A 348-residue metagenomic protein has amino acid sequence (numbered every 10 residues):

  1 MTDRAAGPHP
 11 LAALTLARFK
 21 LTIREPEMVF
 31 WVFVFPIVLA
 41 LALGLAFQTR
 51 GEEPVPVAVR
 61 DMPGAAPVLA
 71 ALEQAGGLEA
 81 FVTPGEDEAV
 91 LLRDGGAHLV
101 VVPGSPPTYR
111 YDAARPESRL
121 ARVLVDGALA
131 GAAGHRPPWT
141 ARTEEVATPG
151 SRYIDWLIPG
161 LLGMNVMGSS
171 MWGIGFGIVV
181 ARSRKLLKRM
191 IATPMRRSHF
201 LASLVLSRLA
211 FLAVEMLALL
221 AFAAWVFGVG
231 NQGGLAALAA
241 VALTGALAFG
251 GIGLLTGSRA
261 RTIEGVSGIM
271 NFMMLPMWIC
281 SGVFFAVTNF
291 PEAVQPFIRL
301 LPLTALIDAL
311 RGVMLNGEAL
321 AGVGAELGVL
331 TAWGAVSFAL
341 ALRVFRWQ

Functional and structural regions predicted by a protein language model:
M1-I154, G322-A325: Extracytoplasmic/periplasmic domains immediately adjacent to an N-terminal transmembrane anchor in multi-pass membrane
P8, A12, L16-I23, M277 (+4 more regions): Membrane-interacting alpha-helical segments
V34-I37, L41-E53, R259-L300, T304: Transmembrane helix segments
V38-L39, P149-W225, M277: Hydrophobic alpha-helical transmembrane segments of multi-pass membrane transport proteins
L43-G51, G175, V180, A223-N231 (+4 more regions): Short helix-capping/hinge motifs at transmembrane helix termini and TM-loop junctions
L45, V180, R189, T193 (+9 more regions): Transmembrane helix-loop junction
H98, A147-S151, S281-V336: Membrane-interfacial helix-loop-helix junctions in multi-pass membrane proteins
R197-M270, L275, L320-L327, T331-A339: Alpha-helical transmembrane segments and their short interhelical loops
